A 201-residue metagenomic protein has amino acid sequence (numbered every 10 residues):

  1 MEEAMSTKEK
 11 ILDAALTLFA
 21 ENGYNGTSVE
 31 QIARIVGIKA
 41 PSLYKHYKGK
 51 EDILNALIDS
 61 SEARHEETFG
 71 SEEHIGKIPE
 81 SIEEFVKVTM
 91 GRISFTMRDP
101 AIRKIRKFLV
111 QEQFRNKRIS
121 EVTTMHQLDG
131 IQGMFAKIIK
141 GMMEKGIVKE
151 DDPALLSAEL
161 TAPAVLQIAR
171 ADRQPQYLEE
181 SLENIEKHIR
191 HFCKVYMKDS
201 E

Functional and structural regions predicted by a protein language model:
M1-S6, E201: N-terminal intrinsically disordered/low-complexity leader segments
K10, A14, L18-S60: Helix-turn-helix
K50, L57, S61, H65 (+6 more regions): Hydrophobic/aromatic residues within well-ordered alpha-helical segments
A56, G70-R103, A154-L160, E186 (+1 more regions): Hydrophobic alpha-helical connector segments
S61, H65-F69, K117, A164-P175 (+1 more regions): Short amphipathic alpha-helical interaction/hinge segments
M90-R98, R106-F114, F192-Y196: Helix-loop "lid/cap" segments that line or gate small-molecule binding pockets
R98-P100, K104, V110, K117-E144 (+1 more regions): Amphipathic alpha-helical packing segments from all-alpha helical-bundle domains
E121, M125, I139-H191: Hydrophobic/aromatic-rich alpha-helical bundle segments in the mid-to-C-terminal region
